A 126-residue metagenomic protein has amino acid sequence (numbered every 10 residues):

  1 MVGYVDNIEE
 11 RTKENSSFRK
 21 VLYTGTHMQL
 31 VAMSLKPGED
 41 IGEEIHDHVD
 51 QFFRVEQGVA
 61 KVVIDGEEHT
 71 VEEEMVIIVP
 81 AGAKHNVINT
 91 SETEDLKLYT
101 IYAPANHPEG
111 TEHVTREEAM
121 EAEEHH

Functional and structural regions predicted by a protein language model:
M1-H27, V114-H126: A short, N-terminal "cap"/entry segment at the start of jelly-roll beta-barrel domains of the cupin/DSBH fold
V21, L30-S34, F52, V76-I78 (+1 more regions): Conserved hydrophobic/aromatic beta-strand scaffold that supports enzyme active sites
A32-H46: Conserved short histidine dyad/triad with adjacent acidic residue
D50, R54-A60, D65: Glycine- and acidic-residue-biased ligand/ion/polar-headgroup-sensing regions
E67-A81: Short acidic-glycine-tyrosine-enriched beta hairpin
A81-P108: Ligand-binding loop in jelly-roll beta-barrel domains
